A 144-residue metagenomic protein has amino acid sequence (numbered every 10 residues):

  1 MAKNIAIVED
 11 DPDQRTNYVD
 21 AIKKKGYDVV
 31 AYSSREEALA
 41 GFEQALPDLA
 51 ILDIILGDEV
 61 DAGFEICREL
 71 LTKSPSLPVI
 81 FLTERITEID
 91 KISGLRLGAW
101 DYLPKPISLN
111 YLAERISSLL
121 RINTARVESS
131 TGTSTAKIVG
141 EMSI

Functional and structural regions predicted by a protein language model:
N4, R121-I144: Short, Lys/Arg-enriched segments at the junction into DNA-binding effector domains of transcriptional regulators
D11-E37: Two-component/phosphorelay signaling modules centered on CheY-like receiver
A40, V60-P75: Short amphipathic alpha-helix used as the core "switch/output" element in two-component signaling
A45-L56: Active-site beta3 strand of CheY-like receiver
T87, I107-L120: C-terminal output helix
